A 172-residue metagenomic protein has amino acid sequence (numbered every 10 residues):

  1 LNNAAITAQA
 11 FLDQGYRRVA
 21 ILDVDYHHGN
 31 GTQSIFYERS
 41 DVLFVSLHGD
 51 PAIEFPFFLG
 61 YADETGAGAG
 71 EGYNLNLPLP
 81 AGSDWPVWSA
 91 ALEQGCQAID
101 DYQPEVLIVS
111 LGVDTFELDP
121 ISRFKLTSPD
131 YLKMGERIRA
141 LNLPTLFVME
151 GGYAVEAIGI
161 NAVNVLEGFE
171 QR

Functional and structural regions predicted by a protein language model:
L1-R137, L166-E167: Conserved alpha-helical scaffold segments that buttress catalytic/binding sites
W85, A154-V155: Alpha-helix N-cap/loop-to-helix initiation residues
D119-S122, V155-I160: Metal-dependent catalytic neighborhoods of phosphoester/phosphodiester hydrolases
T127-S128, A157-R172: Short, electropositive alpha-helical surface patch
A140-T145: A short helix->loop->beta-strand "cap" motif at the edges of active sites that frequently abuts
